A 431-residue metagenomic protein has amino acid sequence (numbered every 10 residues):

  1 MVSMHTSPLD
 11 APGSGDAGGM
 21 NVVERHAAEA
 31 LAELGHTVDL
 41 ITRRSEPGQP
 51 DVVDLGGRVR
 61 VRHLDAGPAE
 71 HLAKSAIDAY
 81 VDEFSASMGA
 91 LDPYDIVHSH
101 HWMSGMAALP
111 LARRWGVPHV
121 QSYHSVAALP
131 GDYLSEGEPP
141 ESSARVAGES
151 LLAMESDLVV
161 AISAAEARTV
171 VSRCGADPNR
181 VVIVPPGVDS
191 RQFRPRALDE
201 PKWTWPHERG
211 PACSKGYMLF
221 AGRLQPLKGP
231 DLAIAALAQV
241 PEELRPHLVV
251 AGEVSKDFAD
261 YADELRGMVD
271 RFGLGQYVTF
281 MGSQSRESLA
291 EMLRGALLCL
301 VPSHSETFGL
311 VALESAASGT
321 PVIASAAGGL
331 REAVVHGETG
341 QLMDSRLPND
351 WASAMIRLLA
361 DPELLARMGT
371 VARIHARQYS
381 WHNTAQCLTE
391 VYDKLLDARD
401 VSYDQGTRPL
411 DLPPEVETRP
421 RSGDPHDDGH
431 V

Functional and structural regions predicted by a protein language model:
M1-V61, L410-V431: N-terminal subdomain of nucleotide-sugar transferases
A165, G187: Carbohydrate-associated surface elements
A212-G216, P230, I234-T279, E287: A conserved nucleotide-sugar
S283, E291-A296: Short alpha-helical donor nucleotide-sugar binding micro-motif in glycosyltransferases
H304: Aromatic "clamp/platform" in nucleotide-sugar-dependent glycosyltransferases that forms part of the donor/acceptor
P321-A324, V334: Short hydrophobic beta-strand element within catalytic cores of glycosyltransferases and related nucleotide-activated
H336-G337, Q341-P348, R357-P362: Conserved acidic donor-binding segment of nucleotide-sugar-dependent glycosyltransferases
L364-Q378: A short, well-ordered alpha-helix in the C-terminal region of glycosyltransferases
